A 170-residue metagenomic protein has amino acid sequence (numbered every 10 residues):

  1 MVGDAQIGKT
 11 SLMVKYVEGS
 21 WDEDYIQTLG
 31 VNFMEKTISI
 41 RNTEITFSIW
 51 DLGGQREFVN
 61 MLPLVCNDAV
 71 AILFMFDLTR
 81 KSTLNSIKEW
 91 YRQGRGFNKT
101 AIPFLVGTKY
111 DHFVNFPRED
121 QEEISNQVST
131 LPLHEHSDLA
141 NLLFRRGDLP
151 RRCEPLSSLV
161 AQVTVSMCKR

Functional and structural regions predicted by a protein language model:
V2, S11, K15-G19, E23 (+1 more regions): Ras-like small GTPase catalytic G-domain
A5: The conserved Walker
G8: Conserved glycine(s) of the Walker
